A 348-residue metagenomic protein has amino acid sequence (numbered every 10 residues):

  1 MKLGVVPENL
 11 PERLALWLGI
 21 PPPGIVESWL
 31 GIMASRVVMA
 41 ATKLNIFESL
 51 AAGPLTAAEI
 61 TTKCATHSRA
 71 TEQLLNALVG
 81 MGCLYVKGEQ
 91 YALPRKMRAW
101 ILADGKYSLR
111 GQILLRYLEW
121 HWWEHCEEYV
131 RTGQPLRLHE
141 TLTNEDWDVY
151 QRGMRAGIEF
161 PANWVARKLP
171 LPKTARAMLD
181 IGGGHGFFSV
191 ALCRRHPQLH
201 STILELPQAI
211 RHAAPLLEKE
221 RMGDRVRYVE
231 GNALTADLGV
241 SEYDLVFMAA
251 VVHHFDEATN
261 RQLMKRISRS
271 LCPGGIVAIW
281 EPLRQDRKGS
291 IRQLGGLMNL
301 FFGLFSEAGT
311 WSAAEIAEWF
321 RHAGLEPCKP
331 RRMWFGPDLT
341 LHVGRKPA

Functional and structural regions predicted by a protein language model:
M1-A15, Q285: Compositionally biased, charge-rich terminal segments
P11-L16, I20-P54, T62-A65, R69-R176: Conserved Class I S-adenosyl-L-methionine-dependent methyltransferase catalytic core
K106-W280, R284-G289, P337-T340: Conserved adenosyl
K219-M222, L294-M298, P347: Short, hinge-like loop/turn segments at secondary-structure boundaries
W280-A323: C-terminal alpha-helical "lid/dimerization" subdomain adjacent to the S-adenosyl-L-methionine
G324-A348: Core SAM-dependent methyltransferase catalytic element
